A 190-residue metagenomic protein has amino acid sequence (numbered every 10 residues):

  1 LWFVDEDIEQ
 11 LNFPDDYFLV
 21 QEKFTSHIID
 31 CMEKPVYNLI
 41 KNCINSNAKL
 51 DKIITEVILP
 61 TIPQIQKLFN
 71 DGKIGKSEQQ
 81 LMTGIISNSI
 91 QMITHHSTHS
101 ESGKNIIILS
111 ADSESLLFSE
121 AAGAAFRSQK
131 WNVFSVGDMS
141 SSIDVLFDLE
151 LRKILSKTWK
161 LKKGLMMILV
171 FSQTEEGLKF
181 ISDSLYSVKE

Functional and structural regions predicted by a protein language model:
L1-S97: Long amphipathic alpha-helical segments
G72-G75, S89-E190: C-terminal regulatory/effector modules of DNA-binding transcriptional regulators
